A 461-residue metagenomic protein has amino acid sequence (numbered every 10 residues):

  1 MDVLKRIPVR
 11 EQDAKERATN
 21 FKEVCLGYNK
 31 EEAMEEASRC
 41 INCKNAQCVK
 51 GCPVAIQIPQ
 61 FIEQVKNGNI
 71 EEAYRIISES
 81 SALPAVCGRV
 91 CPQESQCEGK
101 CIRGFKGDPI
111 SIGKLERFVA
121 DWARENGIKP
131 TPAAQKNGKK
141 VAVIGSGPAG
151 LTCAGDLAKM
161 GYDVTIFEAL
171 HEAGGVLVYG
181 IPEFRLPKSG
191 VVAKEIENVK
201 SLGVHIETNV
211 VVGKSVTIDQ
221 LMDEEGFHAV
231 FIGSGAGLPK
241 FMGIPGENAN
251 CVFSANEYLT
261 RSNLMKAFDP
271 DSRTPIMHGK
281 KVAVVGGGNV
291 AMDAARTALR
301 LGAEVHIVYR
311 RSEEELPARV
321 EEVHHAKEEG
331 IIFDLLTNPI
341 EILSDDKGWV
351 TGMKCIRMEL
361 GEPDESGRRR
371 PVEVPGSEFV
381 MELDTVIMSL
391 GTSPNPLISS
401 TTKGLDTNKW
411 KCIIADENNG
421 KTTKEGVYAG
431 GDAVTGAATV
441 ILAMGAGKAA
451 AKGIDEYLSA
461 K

Functional and structural regions predicted by a protein language model:
R17-E35, I56-R89, K106-A133, S262-N263: Ferredoxin-type iron-sulfur electron-transfer modules in oxidoreductases and energy-metabolism complexes
S38-Q57, A82-F105: Local cysteine-cluster metal-coordination motifs and their immediate loop/turn environment, predominantly Fe-S cluster
E72, Q135-K136, K140-I144, I196-I244 (+4 more regions): Feature captures the FAD/FMN-dependent oxidoreductase FAD-binding
V119-Q135, V192-K214, P239-L301, T407-N418 (+1 more regions): Glycine-rich dinucleotide-binding loop and its adjacent helix/turn
K140-T165, A291-L299: N-terminal Rossmann-like FAD-binding beta1-loop-alpha1 element of flavoenzymes
D163-I166, L170-S201, H205-E207, A295-E341: Rossmann-like dinucleotide-binding cores of NAD(P)H-dependent redox enzymes
N248-G279, P363-A437: FAD-site-proximal beta/loop scaffold in flavoenzymes
A433-A460: A conserved FAD-binding loop/helix module that cradles the flavin
